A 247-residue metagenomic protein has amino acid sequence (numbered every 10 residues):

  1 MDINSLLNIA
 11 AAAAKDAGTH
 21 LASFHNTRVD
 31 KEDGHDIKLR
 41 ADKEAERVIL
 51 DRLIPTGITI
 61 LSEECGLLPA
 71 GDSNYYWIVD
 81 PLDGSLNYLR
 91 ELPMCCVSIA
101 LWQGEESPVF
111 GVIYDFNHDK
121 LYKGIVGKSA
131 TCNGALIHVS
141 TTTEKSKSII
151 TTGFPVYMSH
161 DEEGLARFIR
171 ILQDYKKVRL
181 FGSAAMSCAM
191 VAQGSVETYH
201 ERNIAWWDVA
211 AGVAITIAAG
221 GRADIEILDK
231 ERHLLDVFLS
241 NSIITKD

Functional and structural regions predicted by a protein language model:
M1-A14, G18-T19, A166-Q173, M186-D247: Oxyanion/phosphate-interacting regions
M1-L82: N-terminal subdomain of lithium-sensitive/metallo-dependent phosphomonoesterases centered on the IMPase/IPPase/PAP
A17, L21, D42, L53 (+6 more regions): Residue-level signal for inorganic ion chemistry
T59, F110, I149, E197-T198: Short, Asp-centered acidic motifs that coordinate Mg2+ and/or phosphate in catalytic or ligand-binding sites
G71-T131: DPxDG-like acidic metal-binding loop motif
Y88-E91, V178-A184, I204-A205: Short glycine/threonine-rich catalytic loop with a Thr-x-Gly-x-Asp
C132-L136: A structural micro-motif at secondary-structure boundaries
I137-S159, L172-F181: Short loop->beta-strand "edge-of-pocket" segments that line small-molecule binding or catalytic clefts across diverse
